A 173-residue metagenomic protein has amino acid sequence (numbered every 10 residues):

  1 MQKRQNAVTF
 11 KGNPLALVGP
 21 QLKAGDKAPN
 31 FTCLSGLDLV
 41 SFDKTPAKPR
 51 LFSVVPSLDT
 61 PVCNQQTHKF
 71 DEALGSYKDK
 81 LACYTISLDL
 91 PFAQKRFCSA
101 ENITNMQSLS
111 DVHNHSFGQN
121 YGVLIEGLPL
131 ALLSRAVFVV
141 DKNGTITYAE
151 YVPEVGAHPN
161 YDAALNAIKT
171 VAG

Functional and structural regions predicted by a protein language model:
M1-G173: Chalcogenol-based redox active-site neighborhoods
